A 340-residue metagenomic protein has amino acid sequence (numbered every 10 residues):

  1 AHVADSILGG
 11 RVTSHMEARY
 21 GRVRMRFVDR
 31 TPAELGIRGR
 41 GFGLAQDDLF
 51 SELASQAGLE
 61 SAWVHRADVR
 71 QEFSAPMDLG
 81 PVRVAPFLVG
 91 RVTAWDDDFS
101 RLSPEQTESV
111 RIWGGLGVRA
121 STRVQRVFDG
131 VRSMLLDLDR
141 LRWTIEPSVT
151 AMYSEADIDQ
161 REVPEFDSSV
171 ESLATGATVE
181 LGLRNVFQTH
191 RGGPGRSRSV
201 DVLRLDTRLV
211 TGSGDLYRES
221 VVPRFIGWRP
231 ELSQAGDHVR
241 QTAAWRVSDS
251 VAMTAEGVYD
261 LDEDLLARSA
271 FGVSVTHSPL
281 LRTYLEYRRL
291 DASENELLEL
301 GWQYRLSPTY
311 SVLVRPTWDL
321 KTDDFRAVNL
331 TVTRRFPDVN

Functional and structural regions predicted by a protein language model:
A1-N340: Outer-membrane beta-barrel proteins and related beta-barrel translocases across Gram-negative bacteria
